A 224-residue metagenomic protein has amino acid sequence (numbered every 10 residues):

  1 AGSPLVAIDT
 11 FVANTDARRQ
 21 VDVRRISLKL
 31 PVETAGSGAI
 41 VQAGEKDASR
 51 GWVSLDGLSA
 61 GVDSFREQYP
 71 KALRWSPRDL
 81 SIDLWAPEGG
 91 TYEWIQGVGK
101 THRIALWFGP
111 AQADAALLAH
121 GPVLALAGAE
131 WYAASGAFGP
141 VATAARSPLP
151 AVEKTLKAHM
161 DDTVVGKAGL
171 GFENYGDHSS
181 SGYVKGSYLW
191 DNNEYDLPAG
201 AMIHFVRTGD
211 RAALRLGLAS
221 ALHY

Functional and structural regions predicted by a protein language model:
A1-Y224: Catalytic cores of extracellular degradative/oxidative enzymes
